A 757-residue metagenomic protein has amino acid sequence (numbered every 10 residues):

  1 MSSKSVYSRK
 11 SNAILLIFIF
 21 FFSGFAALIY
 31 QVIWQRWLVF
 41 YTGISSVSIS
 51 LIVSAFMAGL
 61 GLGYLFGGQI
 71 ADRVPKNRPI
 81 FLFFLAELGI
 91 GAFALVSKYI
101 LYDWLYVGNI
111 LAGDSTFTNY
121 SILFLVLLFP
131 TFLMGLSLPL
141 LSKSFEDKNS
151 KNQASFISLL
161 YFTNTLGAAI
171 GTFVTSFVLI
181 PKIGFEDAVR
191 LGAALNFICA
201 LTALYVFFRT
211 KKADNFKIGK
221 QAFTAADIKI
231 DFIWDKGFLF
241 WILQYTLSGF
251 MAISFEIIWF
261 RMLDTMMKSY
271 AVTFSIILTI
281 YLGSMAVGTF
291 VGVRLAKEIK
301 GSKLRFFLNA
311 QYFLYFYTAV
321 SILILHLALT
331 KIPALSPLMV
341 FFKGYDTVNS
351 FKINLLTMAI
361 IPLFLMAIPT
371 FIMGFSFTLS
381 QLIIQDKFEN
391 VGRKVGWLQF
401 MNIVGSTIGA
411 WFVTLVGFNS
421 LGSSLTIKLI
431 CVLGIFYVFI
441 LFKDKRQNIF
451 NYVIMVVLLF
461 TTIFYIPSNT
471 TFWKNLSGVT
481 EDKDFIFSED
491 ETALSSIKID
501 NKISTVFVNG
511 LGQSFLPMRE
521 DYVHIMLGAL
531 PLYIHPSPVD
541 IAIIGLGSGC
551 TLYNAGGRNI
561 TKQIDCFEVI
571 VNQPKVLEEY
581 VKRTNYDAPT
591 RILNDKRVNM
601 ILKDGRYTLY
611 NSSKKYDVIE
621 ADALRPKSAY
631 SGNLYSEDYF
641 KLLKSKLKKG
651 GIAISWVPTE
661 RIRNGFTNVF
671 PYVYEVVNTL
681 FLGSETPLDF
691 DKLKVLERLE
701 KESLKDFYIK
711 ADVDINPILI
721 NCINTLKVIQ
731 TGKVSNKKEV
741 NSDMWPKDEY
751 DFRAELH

Functional and structural regions predicted by a protein language model:
S2-P687, L693-L696, D751-H757: Alpha-helical transmembrane segments of multi-pass membrane proteins
D689-H757: SAM/dcSAM-binding transferase cores
